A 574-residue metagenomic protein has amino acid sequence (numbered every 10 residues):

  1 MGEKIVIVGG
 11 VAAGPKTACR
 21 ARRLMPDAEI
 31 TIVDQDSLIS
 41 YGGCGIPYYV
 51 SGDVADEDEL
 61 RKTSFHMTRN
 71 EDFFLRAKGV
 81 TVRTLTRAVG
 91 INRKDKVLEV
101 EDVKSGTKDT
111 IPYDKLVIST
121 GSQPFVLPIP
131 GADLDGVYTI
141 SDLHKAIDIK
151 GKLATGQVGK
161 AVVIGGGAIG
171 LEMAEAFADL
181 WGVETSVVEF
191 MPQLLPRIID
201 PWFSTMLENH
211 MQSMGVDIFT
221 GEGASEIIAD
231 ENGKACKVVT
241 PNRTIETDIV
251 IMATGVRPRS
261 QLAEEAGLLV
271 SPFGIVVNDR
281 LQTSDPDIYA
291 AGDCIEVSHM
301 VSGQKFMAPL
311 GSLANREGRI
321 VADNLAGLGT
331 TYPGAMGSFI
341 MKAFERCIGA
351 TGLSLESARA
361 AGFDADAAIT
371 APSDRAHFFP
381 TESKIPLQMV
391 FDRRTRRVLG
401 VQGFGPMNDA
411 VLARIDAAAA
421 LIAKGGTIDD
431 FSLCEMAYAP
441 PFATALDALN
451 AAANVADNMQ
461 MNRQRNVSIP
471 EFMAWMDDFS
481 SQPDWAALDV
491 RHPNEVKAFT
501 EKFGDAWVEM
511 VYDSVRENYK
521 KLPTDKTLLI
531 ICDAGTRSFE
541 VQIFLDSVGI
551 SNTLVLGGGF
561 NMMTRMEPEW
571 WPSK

Functional and structural regions predicted by a protein language model:
G2-K4, C294-D409, P440-T444, A448-D477: Mid-to-C-terminal Rossmann-like scaffold of FAD/NAD(P)H-dependent oxidoreductases
G2-R83, A176-I199, S338, A417-A420 (+1 more regions): Beta1-alpha1 glycine-rich phosphate/pyrophosphate-binding loop at the start of Rossmann-like nucleotide-binding domains
G14-P15, G170-L171, S538: N-terminal Rossmann-fold NAD(P) dinucleotide-binding loop
D27-T31, A77-G79, R83-K104, I111 (+2 more regions): A Rossmann-like FAD-binding core segment of flavoenzymes
K115-W181, D217, P272, V277-D279 (+1 more regions): Glycine-rich dinucleotide-binding loop and its adjacent helix/turn
D133-Q157, A229-K237, P241-I320, A417 (+1 more regions): FAD-site-proximal beta/loop scaffold in flavoenzymes
K160-A161, A168-I228, A308-A314, T331 (+1 more regions): Rossmann-like dinucleotide-binding cores of NAD(P)H-dependent redox enzymes
D430-P440, T444, A451-W485, P493-L529 (+1 more regions): Rhodanese-like catalytic fold shared by cysteine-dependent sulfurtransferases and DSP/PTP-type phosphatases
